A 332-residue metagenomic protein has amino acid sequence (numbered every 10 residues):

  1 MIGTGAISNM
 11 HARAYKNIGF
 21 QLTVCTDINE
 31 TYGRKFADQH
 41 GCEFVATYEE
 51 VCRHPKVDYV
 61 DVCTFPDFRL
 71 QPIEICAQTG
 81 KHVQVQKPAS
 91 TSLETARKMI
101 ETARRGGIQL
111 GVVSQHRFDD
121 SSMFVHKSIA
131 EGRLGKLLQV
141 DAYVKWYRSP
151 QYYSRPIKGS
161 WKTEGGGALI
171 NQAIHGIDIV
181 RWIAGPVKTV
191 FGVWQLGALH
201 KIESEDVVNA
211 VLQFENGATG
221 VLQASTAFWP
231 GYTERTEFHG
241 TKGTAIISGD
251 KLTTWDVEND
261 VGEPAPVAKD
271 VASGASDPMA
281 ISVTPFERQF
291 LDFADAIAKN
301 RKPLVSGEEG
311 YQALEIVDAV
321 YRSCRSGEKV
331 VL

Functional and structural regions predicted by a protein language model:
M1-H40: N-terminal Rossmann-like dinucleotide-binding module
G41-Y48: Conserved SAM-binding strand-loop segment of SAM-dependent methyltransferases
A46, V85, L110-V112, L222 (+1 more regions): Hydrophobic residues in well-ordered beta-strands that form the structural core
D58-R117, G132: Beta-strand-loop-alpha-helix segment that lines the small-molecule cofactor/substrate pocket of alpha/beta enzymes
Y59-T64, E215, D292-L332: C-terminal helix-rich "cap/oligomerization" subdomain common to oxidoreductases
Q109, H116-I202, G327: Predominantly a Rossmann-like dinucleotide-binding segment in NAD(P)-dependent oxidoreductases
N171, I177-T253, A280-V283, E287-R301: Contiguous beta-strand/loop segments that form the cofactor/metal-binding neighborhood of enzyme cores
